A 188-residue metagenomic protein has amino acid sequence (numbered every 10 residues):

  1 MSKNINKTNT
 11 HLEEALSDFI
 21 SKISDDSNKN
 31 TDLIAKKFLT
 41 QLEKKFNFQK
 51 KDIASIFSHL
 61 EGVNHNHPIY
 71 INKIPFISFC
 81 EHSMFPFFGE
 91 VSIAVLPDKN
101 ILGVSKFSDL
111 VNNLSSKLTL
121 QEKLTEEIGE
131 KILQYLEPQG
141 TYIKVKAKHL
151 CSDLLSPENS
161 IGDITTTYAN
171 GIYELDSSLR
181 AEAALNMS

Functional and structural regions predicted by a protein language model:
M1-S188: A domain-level signal for the structural core that forms small-molecule/cofactor-binding pockets and catalytic centers
